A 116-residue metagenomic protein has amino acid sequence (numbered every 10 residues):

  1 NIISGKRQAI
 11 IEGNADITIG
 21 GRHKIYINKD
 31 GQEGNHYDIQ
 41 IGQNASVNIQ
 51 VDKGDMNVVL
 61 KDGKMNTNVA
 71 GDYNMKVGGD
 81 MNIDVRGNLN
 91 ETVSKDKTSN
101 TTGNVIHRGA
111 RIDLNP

Functional and structural regions predicted by a protein language model:
N1-P116: Right-handed beta-helix
